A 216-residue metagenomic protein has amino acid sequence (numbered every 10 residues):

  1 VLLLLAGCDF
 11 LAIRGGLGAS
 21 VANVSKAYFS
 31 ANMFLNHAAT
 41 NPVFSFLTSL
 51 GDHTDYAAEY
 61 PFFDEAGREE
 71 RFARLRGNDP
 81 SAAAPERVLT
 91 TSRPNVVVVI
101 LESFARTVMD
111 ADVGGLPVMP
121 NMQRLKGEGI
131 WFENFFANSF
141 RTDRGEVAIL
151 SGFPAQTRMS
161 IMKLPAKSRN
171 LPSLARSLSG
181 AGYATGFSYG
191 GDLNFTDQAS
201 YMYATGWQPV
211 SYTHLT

Functional and structural regions predicted by a protein language model:
V1-P94, M119, K126: N-terminal secretory/membrane-targeting segments
T91-S92, A105-G180: His/Cys-centered metal/cofactor-coordination and adjacent catalytic loops
V99, S103: Catalytic glutamate of the conserved HExxH
S139, D192-L193: Conserved beta-strand edge residues that scaffold enzyme active sites
A148, G186-S188: Structural recognition of the beta-strand scaffold that forms the well-ordered cores of secreted hydrolase catalytic
A148-S151, S200-T205: Short low-complexity, flexible loop/linker segments enriched in glycine and/or proline with clustered acidic
F195-D197: A ligand-binding cleft/hinge motif common to bilobed small-molecule-binding domains
T213-T216: Conserved small/polar residues in nucleotide/adenosyl-binding loops
